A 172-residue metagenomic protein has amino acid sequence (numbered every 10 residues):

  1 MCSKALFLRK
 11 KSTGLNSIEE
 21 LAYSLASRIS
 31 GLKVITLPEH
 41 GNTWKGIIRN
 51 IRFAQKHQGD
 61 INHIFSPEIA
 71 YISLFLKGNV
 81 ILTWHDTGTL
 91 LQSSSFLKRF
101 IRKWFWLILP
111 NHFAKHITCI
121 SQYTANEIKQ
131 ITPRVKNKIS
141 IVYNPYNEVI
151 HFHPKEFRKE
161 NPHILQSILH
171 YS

Functional and structural regions predicted by a protein language model:
C2-I72: Active-site donor-binding segments of glycosyltransferases and PAPS-dependent sulfotransferases
I61-H63, L74-S93: Active-site proximal beta-strand in glycosyltransferases
I64, C119-I120: Short beta-strand scaffold positions
K98-I117: Membrane-proximal helix-turn-helix segments that form the acceptor-binding/catalytic region of lipid-linked
Y123, P145: Carbohydrate-associated surface elements
N126-I131, I150: Phosphate- and divalent-cation-binding pockets in alpha/beta enzyme and binding domains that engage nucleotide-derived
V142: Hydrophobic residues at beta-strand termini and immediately following loops that shape nucleotide-binding pockets
N161-S172: Conserved donor-binding/catalytic core segment of Leloir-type glycosyltransferases
